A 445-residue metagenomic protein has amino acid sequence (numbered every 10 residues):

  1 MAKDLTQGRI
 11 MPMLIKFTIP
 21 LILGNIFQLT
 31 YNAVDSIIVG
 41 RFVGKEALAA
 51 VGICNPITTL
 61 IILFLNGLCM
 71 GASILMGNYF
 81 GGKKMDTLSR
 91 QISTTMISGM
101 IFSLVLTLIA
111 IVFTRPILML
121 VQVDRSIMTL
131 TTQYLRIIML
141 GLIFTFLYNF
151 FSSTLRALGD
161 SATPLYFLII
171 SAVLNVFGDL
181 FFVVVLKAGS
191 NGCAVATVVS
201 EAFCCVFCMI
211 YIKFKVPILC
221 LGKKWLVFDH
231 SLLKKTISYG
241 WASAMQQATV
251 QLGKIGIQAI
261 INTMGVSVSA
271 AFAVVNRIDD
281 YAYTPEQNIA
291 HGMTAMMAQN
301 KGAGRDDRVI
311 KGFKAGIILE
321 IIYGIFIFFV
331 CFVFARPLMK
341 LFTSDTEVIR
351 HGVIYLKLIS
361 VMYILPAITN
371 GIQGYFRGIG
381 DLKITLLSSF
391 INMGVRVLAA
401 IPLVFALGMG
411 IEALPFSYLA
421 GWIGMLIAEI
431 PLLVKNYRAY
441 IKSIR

Functional and structural regions predicted by a protein language model:
M1-T18, M76-G141, V185-W241, M297-M362 (+1 more regions): Short alpha-helical transmembrane segments in multi-pass integral membrane proteins
L5-F42, P56-G71, L75, M100-T107 (+5 more regions): N-terminal transmembrane alpha-helices
K16-D35, I137, S171, S200-C204 (+4 more regions): Transmembrane helical elements of multi-pass membrane transporters/channels
Q28, N32-V39, I62-C69, S73 (+17 more regions): Alpha-helical transmembrane segments and their lipid-water interface positions in multi-pass membrane proteins
T30-A49, L118-R125, F181-A188, A248-R277 (+4 more regions): Helix-terminus/linker motif at the lipid-water interface of multi-pass membrane proteins
K45-P56, L135, A194, V266-Y281 (+2 more regions): Small-residue hotspots at the loop-to-helix junctions and early N-terminal turns of transmembrane alpha-helices
L48-L108, T145-P164, A271-A335, P366-G380 (+1 more regions): Small-residue-rich hydrophobic transmembrane alpha-helices
C69, I138-R156, P164-A172, C193-C208 (+4 more regions): Short runs within selected transmembrane alpha-helices of multi-pass transporters and secretion channels
